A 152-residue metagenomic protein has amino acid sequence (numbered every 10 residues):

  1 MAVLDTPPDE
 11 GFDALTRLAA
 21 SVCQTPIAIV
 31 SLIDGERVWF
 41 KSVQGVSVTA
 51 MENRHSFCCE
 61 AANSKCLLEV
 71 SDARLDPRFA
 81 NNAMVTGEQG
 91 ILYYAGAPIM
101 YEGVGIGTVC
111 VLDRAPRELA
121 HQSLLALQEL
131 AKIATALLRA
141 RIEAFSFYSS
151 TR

Functional and structural regions predicted by a protein language model:
M1-H55, L124, E129, A140-F145: Intrinsically disordered, low-complexity terminal regulatory regions
I27, G96, T108: Short hydrophobic/aromatic beta-strand element in the GNAT-like acyltransferase core that lines or flanks the acyl-donor
I27, L32-I33, R37-V43, V48-L92: Regulatory sensory and allosteric helical modules in signal-transduction proteins and certain transcription factors
G45, D113-A115: Short beta->alpha transition motifs characteristic of CBS
C58, I99-D113: Sensory-domain boundary capping and coupling elements
L92-M100: A short, aliphatic-rich beta-strand micro-motif
Y101, L119-A136: Amphipathic alpha-helical "output/dimerization" segments
S149-R152: PAS/LOV and related PAS-like sensory modules
